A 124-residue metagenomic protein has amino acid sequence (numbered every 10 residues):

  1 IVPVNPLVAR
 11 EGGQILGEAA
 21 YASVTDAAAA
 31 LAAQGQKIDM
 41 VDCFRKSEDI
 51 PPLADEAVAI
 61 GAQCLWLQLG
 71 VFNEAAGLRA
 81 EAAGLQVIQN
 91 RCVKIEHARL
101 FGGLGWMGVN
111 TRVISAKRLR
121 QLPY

Functional and structural regions predicted by a protein language model:
I1-G13: NAD(P)-binding Rossmann-fold cofactor-contacting core
Q14-Q36, D42-P51: Glycine-rich, highly charged phosphate/nucleotide-binding loops
K37-I38, A62: Local beta-strand N-terminus motif with an aromatic residue
V41-D42, W66: N-terminal Rossmann-like NAD(P) cofactor-binding module of classical short-chain dehydrogenase/reductase
D49-Q68: Rossmann-fold NAD(P) dinucleotide-binding segment
L69-E96, G103: Rossmann-fold NAD(P)-binding glycine/threonine-rich loop
E96-Y124: A charged, well-structured terminal subsegment
